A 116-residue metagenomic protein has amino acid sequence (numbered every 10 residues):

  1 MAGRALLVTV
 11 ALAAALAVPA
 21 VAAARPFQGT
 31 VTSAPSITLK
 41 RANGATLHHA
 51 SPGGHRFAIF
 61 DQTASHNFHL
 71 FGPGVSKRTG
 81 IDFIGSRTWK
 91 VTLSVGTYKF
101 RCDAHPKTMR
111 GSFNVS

Functional and structural regions predicted by a protein language model:
M1-V8: Bacterial N-terminal signal peptides that target proteins for export
V8-A17: Bacterial N-terminal signal peptides
A23-K40, S65, I81-S116: Extracellular/periplasmic metallocenter environments
P35, G53-F57: Structural beta-strand segments of beta-rich domains
A42-A50: Short beta-strand segments of immunoglobulin-like
H55, A64-H69: Short beta-strand/loop motifs in extracellular/secreted proteins, especially within beta-sandwich accessory domains
N67, G74-G80: Surface-exposed loop/edge segments in extracytoplasmic proteins
